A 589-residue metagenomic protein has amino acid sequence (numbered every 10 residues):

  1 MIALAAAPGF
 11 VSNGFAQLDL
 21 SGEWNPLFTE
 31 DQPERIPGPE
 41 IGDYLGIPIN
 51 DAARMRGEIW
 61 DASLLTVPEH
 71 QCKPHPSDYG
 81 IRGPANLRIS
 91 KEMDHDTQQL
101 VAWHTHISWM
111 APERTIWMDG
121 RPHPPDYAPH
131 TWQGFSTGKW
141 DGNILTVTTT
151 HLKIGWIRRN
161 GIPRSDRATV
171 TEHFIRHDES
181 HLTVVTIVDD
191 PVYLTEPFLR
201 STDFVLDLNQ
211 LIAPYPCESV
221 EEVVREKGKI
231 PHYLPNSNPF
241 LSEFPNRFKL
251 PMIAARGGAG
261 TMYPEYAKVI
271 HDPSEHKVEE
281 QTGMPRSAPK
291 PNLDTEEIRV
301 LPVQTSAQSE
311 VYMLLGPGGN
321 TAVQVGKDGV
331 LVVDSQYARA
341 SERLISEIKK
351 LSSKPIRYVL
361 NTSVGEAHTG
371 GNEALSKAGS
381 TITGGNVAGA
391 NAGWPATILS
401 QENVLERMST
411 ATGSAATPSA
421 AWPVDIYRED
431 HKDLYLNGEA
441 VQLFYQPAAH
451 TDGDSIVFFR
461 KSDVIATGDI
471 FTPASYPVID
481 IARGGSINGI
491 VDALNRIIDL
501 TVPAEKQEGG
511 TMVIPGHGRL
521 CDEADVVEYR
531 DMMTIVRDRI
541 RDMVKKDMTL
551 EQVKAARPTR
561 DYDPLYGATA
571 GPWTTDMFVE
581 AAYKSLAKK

Functional and structural regions predicted by a protein language model:
G14-P289, S309-V311, G384-P395, V404 (+2 more regions): PEST-like low-complexity, intrinsically disordered acidic/proline/serine-rich tracts that flank trafficking/processing
A288-L293, T381-G384, P503-G510, R519-K589: Accessory terminal helices/loops
V303-K350, S455-D469: Conserved beta-strand hairpin/beta-sheet module of binuclear metal-dependent hydrolase folds, prominently
E310, Q324, D334, I348 (+10 more regions): Divalent metal-coordination and catalytic microenvironments
K327-L331, R339-A396: Active-site metal-binding motif and surrounding structural segment of the metallo-beta-lactamase
G329-V330, Y337-R339, D433, A440 (+1 more regions): Metallo-beta-lactamase
A392-Q446, T451-D452, R460-K461, R496-T501: Metallo-beta-lactamase
